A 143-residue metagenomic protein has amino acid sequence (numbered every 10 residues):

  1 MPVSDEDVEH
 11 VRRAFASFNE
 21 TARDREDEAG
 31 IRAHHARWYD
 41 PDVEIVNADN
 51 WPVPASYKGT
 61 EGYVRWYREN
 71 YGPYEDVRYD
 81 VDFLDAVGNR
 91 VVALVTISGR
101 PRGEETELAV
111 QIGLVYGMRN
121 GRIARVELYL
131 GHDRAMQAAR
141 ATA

Functional and structural regions predicted by a protein language model:
M1-A33, R37-P41, A138-A143: Short, low-complexity N-terminal intrinsically disordered segments enriched in polar/charged residues
M1-E6, R68-A143: A beta-strand edge to alpha-helix "cap/lid" segment located at domain peripheries
G30-R90: A solvent-exposed, acidic/Ser-Thr-rich amphipathic alpha-helical stretch
